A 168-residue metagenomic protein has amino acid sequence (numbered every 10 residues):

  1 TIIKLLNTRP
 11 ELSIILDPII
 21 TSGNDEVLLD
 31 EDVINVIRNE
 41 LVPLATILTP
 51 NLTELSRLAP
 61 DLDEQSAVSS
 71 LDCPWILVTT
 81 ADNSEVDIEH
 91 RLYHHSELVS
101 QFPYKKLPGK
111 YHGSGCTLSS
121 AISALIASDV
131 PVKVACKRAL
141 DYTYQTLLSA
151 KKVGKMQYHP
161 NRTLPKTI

Functional and structural regions predicted by a protein language model:
T1-E11, H90: Short Gly/Thr/Asp-enriched flexible loops that form oxyanion-binding sites at enzyme active sites
T8-I14, C73-P74: A short helix->loop->beta-strand "cap" motif at the edges of active sites that frequently abuts
E11, L98-S100, L125-A139: Phosphate-handling active-site elements
E11-S13, D17-L29, V33: Rossmann-like NAD(P)(H) cofactor-binding subdomain of soluble oxidoreductases
I20-S22, E54, T80-N83, K105-P108 (+1 more regions): Glycine-rich beta-alpha junction loops
V27-V99: Conserved phosphate/ATP/ADP-binding segment of small-molecule kinases
P108-V132: Short, small-residue alpha-helix embedded
K133-I168: Charged C-terminal helix
